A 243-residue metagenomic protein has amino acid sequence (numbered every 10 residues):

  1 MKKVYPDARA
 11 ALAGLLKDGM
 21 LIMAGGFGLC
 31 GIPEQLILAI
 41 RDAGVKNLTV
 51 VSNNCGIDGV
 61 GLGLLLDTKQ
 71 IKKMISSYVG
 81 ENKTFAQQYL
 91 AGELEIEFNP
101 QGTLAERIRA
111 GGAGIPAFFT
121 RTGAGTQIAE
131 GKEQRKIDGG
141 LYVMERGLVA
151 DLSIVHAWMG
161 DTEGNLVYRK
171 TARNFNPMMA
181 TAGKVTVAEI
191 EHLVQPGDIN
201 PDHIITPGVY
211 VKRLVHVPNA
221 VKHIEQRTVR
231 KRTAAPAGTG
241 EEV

Functional and structural regions predicted by a protein language model:
M1-V243: Conserved alpha/beta enzyme-core scaffold
